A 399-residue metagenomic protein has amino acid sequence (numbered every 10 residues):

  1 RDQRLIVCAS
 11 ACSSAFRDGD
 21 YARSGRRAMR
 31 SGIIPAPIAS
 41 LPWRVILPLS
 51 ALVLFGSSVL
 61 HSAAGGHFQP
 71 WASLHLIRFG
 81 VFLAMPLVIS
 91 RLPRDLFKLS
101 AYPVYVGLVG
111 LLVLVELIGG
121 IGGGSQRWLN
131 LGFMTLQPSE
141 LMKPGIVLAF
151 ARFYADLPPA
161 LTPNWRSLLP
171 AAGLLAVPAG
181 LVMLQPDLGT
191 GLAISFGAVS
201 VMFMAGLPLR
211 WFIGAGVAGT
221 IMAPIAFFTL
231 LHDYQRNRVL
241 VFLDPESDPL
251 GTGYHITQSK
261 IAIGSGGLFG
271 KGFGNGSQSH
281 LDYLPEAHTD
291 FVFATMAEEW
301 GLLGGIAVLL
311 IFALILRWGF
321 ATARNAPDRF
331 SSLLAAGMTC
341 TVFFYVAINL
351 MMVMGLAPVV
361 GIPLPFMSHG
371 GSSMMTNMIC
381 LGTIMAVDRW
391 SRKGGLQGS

Functional and structural regions predicted by a protein language model:
R1-D2: Compositionally biased, low-complexity intrinsically disordered regions
A9, F16, D20-R30, L60 (+1 more regions): A juxtamembrane structural motif centered on a specific transmembrane helix
I33-L49: N-terminal membrane topogenic signal
V45-H255, A294-G355, I379-T383, G398-S399: Hydrophobic alpha-helical transmembrane segments of multi-pass inner membrane proteins, especially in bacterial systems
G132-M142, L184-P186, G267-G272, I362-T376: Glycine/serine-rich anion-binding loops at beta->alpha junctions that coordinate negatively charged ligand groups
D187-L192, K271-G276, A287-T289, I306 (+4 more regions): Transmembrane helix boundary and interhelical junction motifs in multipass membrane proteins
V241, P245-V292, W300-G304: TM-adjacent membrane-interface loops and short helices in multi-pass inner/ER membrane proteins
